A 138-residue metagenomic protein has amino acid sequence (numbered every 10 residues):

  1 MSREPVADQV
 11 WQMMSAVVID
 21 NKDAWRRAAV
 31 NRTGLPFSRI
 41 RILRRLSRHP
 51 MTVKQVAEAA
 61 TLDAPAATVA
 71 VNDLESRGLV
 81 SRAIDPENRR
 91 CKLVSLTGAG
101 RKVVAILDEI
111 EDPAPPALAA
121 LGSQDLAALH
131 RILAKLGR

Functional and structural regions predicted by a protein language model:
M1-T33, G98, A127, K135: N-terminal leader segment of winged-helix/HTH proteins
Q12, R41, P113-P116: Positions in alpha-helical segments
S15-V18, R44-R48, D108, A134: Short, locally clustered residues in the helix-turn-helix/winged-helix DNA-binding domain
D23-A66, R138: N-terminal helix-turn-helix DNA-binding core of bacterial DNA-binding proteins
R32, L46-S47, V104-L107, L118-A119 (+1 more regions): Alpha-helix C-terminal capping segments
N72-R131: Charged, amphipathic alpha-helical coiled-coil/dimerization segments
